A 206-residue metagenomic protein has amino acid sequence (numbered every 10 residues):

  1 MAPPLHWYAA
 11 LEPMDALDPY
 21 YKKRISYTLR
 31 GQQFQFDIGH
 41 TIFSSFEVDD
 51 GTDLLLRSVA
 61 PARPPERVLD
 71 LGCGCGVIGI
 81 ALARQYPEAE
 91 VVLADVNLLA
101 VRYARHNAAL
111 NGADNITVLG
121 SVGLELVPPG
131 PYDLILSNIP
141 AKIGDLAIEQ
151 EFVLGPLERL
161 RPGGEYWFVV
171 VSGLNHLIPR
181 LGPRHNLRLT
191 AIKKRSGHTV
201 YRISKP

Functional and structural regions predicted by a protein language model:
M1-R30, T41: N-terminal auxiliary segments of SAM/dcSAM-dependent transferases
L11-E12, D18-Y21, S172-P206: Class I S-adenosyl-L-methionine
T28, R102-R105, A109, P179-P183: Class I S-adenosyl-L-methionine
I38-E47: Class I SAM-dependent methyltransferase Rossmann-like catalytic core, especially the SAM/SAH-binding loop
D50-P128, L136-S137: Conserved SAM/SAH cofactor-binding pocket of Class I
L134-L146: A short SAM/SAH-binding and catalytic strip from SAM-dependent methyltransferases
Q150-P162: A short glycine-rich, Lys/Arg-flanked "PGG" loop and its adjoining helix->strand segment in the class I
G164-V170: Conserved beta-strand signature within the Rossmann-like core of class I S-adenosyl-L-methionine
